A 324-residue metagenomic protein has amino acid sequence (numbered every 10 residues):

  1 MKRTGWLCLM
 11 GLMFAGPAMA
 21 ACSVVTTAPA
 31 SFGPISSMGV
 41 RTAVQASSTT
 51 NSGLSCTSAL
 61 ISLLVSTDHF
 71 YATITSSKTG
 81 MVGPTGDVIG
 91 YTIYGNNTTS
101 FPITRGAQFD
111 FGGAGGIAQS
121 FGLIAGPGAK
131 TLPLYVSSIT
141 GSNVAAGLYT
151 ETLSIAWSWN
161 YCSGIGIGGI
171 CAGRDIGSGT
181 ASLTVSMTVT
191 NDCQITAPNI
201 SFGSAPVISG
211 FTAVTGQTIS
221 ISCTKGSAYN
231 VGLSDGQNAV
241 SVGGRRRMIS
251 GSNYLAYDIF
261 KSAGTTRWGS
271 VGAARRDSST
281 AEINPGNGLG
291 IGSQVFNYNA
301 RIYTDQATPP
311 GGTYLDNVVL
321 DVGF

Functional and structural regions predicted by a protein language model:
M1-C8: Bacterial N-terminal signal peptides that target proteins for export
A15-P17: N-terminal signal peptide c-region/cleavage motif recognized by signal peptidases
A20-G83, S138-Y254, G290-F324: N-terminal small/polar-rich segments of proteins
V40-R41, Q119-A129, G210, I283-G292: Short proline/glycine- and polar residue-rich coil/turn motifs
S76-P127: A surface-exposed loop-and-adjacent beta-strand signature within N-terminal beta-sandwich domains that mediate ligand
T92, G232, A256-D258: Beta-strand signatures of extracellular beta-sandwich domains
A118-T140, S158-W159: Intrinsically disordered, low-complexity linker/loop segments enriched in Gly/Pro and charged/polar residues
S227, A239-L289: Intrinsically disordered, low-complexity segments enriched in Gly and acidic/Ser/Thr residues that form flexible
